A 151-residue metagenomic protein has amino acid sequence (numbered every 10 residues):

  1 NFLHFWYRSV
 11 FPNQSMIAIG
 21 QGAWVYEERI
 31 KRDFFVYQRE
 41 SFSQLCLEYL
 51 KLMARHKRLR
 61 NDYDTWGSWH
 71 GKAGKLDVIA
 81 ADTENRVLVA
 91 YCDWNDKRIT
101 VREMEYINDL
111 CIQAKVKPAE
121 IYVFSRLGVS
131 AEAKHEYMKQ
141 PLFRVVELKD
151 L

Functional and structural regions predicted by a protein language model:
N1-K75: Accessory nucleic acid-recognition modules appended to NTPase machines
L50, L76-D96, T100, I107 (+1 more regions): Conserved catalytic cores of phosphodiester-cleaving nucleases, focusing on short active-site segments
K51-L59, E84-V87, Q113-A114: Short helix-loop-beta junction
D62, P118, Q140-L142: A generic structural signal for alpha->beta connector loops
G74, T100-E103, A133-K134: Residues at alpha-helix caps and immediate loop-helix transition turns in enzyme cores, especially N- and C-cap
D109-P118: Arginine/glycine-rich "motif VI" loop of SF2 helicases in the C-terminal RecA-like domain
Y122-L151: Domain-level recognition of nuclease-like catalytic cores that cleave nucleotide substrates
